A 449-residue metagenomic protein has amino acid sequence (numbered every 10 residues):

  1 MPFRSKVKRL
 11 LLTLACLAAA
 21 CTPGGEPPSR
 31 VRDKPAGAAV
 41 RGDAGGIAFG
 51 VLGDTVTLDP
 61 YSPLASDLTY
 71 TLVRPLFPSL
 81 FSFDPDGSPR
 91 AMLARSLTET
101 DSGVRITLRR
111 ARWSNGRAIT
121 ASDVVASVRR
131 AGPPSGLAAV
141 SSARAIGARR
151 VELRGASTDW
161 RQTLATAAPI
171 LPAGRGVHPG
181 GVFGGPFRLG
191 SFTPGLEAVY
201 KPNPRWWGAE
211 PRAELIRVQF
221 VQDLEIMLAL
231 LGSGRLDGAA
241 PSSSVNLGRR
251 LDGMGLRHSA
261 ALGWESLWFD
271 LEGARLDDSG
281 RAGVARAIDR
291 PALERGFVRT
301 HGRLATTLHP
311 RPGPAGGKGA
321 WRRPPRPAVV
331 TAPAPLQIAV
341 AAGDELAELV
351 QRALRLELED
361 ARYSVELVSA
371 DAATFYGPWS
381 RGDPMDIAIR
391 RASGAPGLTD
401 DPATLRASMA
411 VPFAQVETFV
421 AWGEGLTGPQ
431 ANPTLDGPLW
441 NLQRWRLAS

Functional and structural regions predicted by a protein language model:
F49-S102, T107, V182-F183, P412: N-terminal lobe/hinge region of extracytoplasmic solute-binding protein
L72, R95-S135, E152, R275-L276: Aromatic- and charge-enriched surface segment that lines or borders ligand/interaction sites
T98-E99, G103-R105, S135-G176, P186 (+1 more regions): Surface-exposed binding/hinge segments that line and control ligand-binding clefts or catalytic entry sites
S114, R154-P169, G181-I226, N246-G263 (+1 more regions): Aromatic-rich, solvent-exposed beta-strand/loop patch
E272-G313, V350, D400-M409: Periplasmic-binding protein-like
V298-P333, A342-L349: Structural transition elements
A328-R391: Ligand/substrate-recognition segments at binding pockets and active sites
W422-S449: Long beta-strand-rich cores associated with HINT superfamily self-processing modules
